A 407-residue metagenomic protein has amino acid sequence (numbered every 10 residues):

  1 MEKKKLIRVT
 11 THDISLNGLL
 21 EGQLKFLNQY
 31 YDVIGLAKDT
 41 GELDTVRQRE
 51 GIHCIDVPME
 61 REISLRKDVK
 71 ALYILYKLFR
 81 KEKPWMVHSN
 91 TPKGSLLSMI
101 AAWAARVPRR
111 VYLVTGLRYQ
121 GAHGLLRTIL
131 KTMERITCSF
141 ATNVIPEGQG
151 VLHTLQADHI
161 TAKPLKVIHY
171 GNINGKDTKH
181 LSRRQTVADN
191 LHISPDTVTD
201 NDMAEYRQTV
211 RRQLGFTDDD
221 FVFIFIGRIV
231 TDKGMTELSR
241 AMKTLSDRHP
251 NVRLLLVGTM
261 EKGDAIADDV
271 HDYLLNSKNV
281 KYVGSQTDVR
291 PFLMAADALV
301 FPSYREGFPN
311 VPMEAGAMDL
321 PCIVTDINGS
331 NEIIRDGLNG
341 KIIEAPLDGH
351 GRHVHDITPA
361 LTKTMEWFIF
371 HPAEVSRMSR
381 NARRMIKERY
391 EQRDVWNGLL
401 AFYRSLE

Functional and structural regions predicted by a protein language model:
R8-K67, T154-D158, L165-V167: N-terminal strand-loop element at the rim of the active site of nucleotide-sugar-dependent glycosyltransferases
N17-G22, F221-T244: A conserved mid-protein helix/loop that constitutes part of the nucleotide-sugar donor-binding site
L43-Q48, R253-N279, V283, E374: Short, structured helix-loop element that forms part of the nucleotide-activated donor/catalytic region
I55-D56, R135, S139-R207: Donor nucleotide-sugar binding/catalytic pocket of nucleotide-sugar-dependent glycosyltransferases
S89-S95: Short His-centered aromatic/hydrophobic patch
T209-R212, W367, E374-R389, V395-L400: A short, well-ordered alpha-helix in the C-terminal region of glycosyltransferases
S285, Y304: Aromatic "clamp/platform" in nucleotide-sugar-dependent glycosyltransferases that forms part of the donor/acceptor
P321-V324, I334, I342: Short hydrophobic beta-strand element within catalytic cores of glycosyltransferases and related nucleotide-activated
